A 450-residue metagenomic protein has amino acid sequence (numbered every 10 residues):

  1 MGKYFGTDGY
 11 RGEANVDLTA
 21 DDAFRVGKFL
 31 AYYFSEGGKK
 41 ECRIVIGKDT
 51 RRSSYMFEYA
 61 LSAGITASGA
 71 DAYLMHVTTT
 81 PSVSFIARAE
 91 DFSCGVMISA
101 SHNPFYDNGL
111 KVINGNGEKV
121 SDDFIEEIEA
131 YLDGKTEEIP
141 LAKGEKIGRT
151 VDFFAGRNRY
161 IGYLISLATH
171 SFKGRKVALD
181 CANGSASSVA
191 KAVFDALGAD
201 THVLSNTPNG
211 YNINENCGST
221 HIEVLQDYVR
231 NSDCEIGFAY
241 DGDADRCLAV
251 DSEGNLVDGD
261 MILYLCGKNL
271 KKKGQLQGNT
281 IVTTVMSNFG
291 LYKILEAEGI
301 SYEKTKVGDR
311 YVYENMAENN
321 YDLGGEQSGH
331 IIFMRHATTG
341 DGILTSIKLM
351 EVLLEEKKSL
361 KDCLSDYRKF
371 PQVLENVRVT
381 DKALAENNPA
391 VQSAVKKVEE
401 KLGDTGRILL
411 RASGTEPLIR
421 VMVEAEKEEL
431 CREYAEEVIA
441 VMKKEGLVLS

Functional and structural regions predicted by a protein language model:
M1-A63, A67-S68, K146-K176, A383-N387: An N-terminal, well-structured beta->alpha segment
F5-G6, I46, A72-V77, M97-I98 (+8 more regions): General beta-strand structural signal in soluble alpha/beta enzymes
E13, N108-S232: Gly/Ser/Thr-enriched, mixed-charge loops and adjacent short helices that form phosphate/oxyanion-binding elements
Y32, R43-D107, A192-V250: N-terminal small/polar loop signature for handling phosphorylated ligands or for N-terminal nucleophile
K39-D49, K176-L179, N279-V285, R420-M422: Short glycine-rich phosphate-binding loop at a beta-alpha junction
E126-I161, S166, S252-G325, I332-F333: Proline/glycine-rich low-complexity loops and linkers
I236, K273-S450: Phosphate-binding and adjacent anionic-ligand microenvironments
